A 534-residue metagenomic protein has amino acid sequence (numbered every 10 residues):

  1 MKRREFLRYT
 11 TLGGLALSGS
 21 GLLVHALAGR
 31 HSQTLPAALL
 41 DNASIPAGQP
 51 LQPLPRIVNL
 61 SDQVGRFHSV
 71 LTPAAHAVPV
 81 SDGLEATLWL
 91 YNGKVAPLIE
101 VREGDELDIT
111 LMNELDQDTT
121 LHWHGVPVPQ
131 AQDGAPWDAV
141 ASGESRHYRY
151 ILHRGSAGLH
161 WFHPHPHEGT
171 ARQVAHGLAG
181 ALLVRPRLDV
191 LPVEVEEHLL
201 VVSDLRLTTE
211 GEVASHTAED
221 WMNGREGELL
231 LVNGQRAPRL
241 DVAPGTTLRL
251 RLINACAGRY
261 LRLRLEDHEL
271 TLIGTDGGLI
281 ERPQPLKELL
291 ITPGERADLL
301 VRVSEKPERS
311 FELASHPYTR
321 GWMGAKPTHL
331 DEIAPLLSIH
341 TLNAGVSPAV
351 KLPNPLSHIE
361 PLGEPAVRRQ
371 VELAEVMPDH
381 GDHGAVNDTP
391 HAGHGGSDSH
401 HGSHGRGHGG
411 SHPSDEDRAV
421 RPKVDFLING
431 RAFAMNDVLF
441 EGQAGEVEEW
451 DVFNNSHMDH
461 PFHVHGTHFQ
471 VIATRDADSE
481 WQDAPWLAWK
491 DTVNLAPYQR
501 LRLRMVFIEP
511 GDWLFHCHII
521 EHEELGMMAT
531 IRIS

Functional and structural regions predicted by a protein language model:
F6-R8, R320-L330: Extended, hydrophobic interaction surfaces within ordered domains
L7-L27: N-terminal export signals
L17, L27-L300, G321, D331-H380 (+7 more regions): Histidine-centered copper-binding motifs that mark active-site loops of extracellular/periplasmic copper enzymes
W123-G125, A131-P136, V140, L272-P283 (+3 more regions): Active-site pocket scaffolds in enzymes
H160-H163, K306-T319, I508-E521: Short, surface-exposed ligand- or partner-binding patches at beta-edge/loop junctions that are enriched in aromatics
N254, L265, S315-T319, N454 (+1 more regions): Short acidic, glycine-rich loop/turn motifs
